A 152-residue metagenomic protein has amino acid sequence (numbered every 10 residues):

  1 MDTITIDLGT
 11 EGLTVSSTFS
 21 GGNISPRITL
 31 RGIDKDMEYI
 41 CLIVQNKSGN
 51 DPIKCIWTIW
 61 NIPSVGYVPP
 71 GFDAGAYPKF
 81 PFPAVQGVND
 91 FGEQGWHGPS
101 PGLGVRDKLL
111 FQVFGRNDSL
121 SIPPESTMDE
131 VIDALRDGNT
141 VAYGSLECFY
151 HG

Functional and structural regions predicted by a protein language model:
M1-G152: N-terminus-centered regions that define maturation/targeting leaders and the start of the first functional domain
